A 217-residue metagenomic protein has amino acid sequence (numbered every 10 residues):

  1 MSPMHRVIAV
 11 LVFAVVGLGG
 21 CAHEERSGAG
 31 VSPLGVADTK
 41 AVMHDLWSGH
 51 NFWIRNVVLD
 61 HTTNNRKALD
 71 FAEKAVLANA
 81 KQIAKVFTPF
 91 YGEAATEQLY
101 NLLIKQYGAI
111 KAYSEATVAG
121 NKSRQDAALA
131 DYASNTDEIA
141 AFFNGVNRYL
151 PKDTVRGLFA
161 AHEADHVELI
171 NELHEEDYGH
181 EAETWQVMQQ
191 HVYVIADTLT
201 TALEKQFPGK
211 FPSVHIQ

Functional and structural regions predicted by a protein language model:
M1-I8: Bacterial N-terminal signal peptides that target proteins for export
L18-G20: C-terminal motif of bacterial Sec signal peptides marking the signal peptidase cleavage site
A22-E24: Bacterial signal peptide processing site
S27-K74: Immediate post-signal-peptide N-terminus of mature secreted/exported proteins
S32-A37, T62-D70, G92-T96, N121-Q125 (+2 more regions): Alpha-helical rod/repeat scaffolding segments in eukaryotic adaptors/tethers and long-chain four-helix cytokines
I54-N144, H191, A196, A202: Alpha-helical segments in soluble extracytoplasmic regions
A95-V118, Y149-D177: Long, amphipathic, charge-rich alpha-helical segments that form helical bundles/coiled-coils
H180, T184-Q217: A cross-kingdom marker for long, charged
